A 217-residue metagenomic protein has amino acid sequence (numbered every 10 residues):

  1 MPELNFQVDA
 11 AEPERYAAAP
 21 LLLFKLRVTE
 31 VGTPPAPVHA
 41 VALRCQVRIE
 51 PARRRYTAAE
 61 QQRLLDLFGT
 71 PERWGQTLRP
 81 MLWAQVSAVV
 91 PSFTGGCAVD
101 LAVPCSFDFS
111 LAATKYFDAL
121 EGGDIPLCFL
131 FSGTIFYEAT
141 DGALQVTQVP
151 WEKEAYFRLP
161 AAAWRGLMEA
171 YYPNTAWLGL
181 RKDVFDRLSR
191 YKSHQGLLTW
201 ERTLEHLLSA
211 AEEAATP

Functional and structural regions predicted by a protein language model:
M1-L23: Low-complexity, acidic Ser/Thr/Pro/Gly-rich terminal tails and inter-domain linkers that flank the onset of structured
R15-V28, P37-V47, V103-F107: Contiguous beta-strand segments within globular domains
H39-E72, F129-G133: Extended low-complexity, serine/threonine- and proline-enriched intrinsically disordered segments
L43-E50, V99-E152: Internal, hydrophobic beta-strand segments that form the core of beta-sheet-rich folds
Q62-D118: Extended, solvent-exposed segments with strong compositional bias
Q62-E72, F136-W177: Short beta-strand elements
K182-L198: Surface-exposed, Lys/Arg-rich phosphate-binding patches that contact polyanionic backbones
L198-P217: Short, basic amphipathic alpha-helical segments that act as recognition/interaction helices in nucleic-acid-binding
